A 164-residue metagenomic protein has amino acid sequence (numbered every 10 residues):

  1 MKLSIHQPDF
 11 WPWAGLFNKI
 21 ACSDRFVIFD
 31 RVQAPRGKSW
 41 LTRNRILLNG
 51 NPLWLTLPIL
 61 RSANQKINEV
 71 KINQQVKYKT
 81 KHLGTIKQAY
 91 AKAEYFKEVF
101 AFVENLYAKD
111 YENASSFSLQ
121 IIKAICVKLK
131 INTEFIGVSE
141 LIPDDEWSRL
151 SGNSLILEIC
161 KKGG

Functional and structural regions predicted by a protein language model:
M1-G164: Residues lining hydrophobic/aromatic ligand-binding pockets adjacent to catalytic sites
